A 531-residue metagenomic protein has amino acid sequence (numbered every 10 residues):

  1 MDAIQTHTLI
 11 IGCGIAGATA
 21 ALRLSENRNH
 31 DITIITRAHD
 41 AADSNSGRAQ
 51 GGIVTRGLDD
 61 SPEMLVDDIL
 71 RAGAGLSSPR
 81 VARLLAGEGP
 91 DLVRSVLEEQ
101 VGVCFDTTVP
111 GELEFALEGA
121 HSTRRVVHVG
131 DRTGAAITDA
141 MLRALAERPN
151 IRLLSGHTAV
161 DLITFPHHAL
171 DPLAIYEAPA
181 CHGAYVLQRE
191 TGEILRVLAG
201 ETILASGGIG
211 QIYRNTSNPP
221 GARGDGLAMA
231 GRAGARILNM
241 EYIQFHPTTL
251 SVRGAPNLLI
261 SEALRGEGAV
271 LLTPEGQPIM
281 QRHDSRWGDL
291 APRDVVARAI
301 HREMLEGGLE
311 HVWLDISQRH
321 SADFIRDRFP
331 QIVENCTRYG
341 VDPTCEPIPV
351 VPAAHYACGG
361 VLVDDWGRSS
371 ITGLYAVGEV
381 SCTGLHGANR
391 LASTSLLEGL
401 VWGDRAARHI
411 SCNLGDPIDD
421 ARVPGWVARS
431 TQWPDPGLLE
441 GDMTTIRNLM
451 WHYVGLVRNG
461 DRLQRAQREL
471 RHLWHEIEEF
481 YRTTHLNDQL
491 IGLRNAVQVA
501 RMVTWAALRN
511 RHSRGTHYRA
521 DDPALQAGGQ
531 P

Functional and structural regions predicted by a protein language model:
M1-T6, R23, H30-D31, H39-A42 (+10 more regions): Glycine- and aromatic-enriched mobile tails/lids
T8-T33: N-terminal Rossmann-like FAD-binding beta1-loop-alpha1 element of flavoenzymes
A38-L70, A74, P247, A255-L258: Conserved N-terminal glycine-rich FAD pyrophosphate-binding loop of Rossmann-like flavoproteins
A72-E114: Rossmann-like flavin
P79-P90, R125-R143, L154, T216-G224 (+4 more regions): Short beta-strand to alpha-helix junction loop
L97-E193, L198, A205, T249-V252: Conserved redox-cofactor binding core of oxidoreductases
D161-L173, E177-T191, V341-L385: FAD-site-proximal beta/loop scaffold in flavoenzymes
M229, A235-E346, H409-G415: An anion/pyrophosphate-binding glycine-rich loop and adjacent beta-alpha core in soluble alpha-beta enzymes
